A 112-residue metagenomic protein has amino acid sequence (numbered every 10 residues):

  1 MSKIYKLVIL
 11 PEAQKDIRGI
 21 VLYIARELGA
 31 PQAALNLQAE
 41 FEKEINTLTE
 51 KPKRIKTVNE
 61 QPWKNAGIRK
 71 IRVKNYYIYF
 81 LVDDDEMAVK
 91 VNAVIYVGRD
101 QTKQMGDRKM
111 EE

Functional and structural regions predicted by a protein language model:
M1-G67, T102, M110-E112: Basic, Lys/Arg-enriched alpha-helical interface segments
L28, V73-Y77, L81-E112: Enriched for short, Lys/Arg-rich terminal
